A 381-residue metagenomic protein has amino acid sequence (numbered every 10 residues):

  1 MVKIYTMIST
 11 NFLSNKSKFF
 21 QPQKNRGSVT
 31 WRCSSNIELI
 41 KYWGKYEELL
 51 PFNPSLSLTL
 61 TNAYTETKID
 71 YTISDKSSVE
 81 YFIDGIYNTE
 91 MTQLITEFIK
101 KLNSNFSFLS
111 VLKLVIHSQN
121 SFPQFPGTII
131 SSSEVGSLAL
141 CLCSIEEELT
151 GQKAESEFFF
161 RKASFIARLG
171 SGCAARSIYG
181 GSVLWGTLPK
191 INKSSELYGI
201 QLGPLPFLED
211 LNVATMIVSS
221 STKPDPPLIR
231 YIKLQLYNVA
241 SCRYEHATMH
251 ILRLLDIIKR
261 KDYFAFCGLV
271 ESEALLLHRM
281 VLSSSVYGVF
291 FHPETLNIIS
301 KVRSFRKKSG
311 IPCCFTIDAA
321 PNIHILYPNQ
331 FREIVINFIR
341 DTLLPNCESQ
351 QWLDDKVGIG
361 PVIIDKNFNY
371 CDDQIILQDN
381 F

Functional and structural regions predicted by a protein language model:
V2-E48, L58, N62, T72 (+2 more regions): C-terminal nucleotide
I8-K16, Q23, F108-L208: Gly/Ser-rich oxyanion-binding loop with an adjacent helix/lid that shapes the negatively charged ligand pocket
L56-S110: Glycine-rich, flexible beta-strand/loop modules in the N-terminal catalytic cores of phosphate-handling
S57, T89, Q93, T128-G136 (+2 more regions): Short, conserved micro-motifs enriched in small and acidic residues
F82, H117-G127, A320-P328: Short glycine-rich or small-residue beta-strand-to-loop segments that form or flank ligand, phosphate, metal/Fe-S
E90-P123, L142, E294-I298: Helix-rich "cap/lid" substructures immediately adjacent to catalytic or cofactor-binding pockets
N103-L109, E146-A154, S304-P312, T342-C347: Alpha-helix termini
